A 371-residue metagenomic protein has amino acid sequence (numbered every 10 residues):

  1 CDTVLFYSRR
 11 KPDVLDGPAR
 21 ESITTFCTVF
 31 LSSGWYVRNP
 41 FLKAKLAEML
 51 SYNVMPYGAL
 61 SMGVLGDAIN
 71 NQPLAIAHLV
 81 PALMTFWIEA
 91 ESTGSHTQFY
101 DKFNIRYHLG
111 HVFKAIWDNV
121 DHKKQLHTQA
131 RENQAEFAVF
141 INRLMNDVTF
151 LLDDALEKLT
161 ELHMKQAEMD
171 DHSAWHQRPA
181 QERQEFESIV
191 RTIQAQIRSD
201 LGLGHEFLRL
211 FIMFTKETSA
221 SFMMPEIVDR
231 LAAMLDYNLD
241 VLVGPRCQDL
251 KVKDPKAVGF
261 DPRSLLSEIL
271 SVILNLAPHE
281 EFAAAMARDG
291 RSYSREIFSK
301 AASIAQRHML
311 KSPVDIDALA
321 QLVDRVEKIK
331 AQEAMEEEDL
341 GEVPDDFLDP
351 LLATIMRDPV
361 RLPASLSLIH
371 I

Functional and structural regions predicted by a protein language model:
C1-V343: Extended alpha-helical scaffold domains
D349-A353: Short cysteine-rich clusters marking metal-coordination/redox-active sites
I355-L366: Canonical RING-type zinc finger of E3 ubiquitin-protein ligases
H370-I371: Conserved small/polar residues in nucleotide/adenosyl-binding loops
